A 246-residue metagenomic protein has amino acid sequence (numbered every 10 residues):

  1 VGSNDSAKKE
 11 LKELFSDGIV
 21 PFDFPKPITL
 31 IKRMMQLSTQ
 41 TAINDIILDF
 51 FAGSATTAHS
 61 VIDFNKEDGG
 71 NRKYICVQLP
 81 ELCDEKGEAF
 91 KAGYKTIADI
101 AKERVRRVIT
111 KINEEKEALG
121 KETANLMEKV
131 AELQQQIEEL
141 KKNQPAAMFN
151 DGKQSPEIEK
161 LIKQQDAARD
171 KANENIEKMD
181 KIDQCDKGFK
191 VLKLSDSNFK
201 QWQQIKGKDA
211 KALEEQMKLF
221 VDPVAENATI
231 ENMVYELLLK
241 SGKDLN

Functional and structural regions predicted by a protein language model:
V1-I46, D68-N71, L79-G87: Class I S-adenosyl-L-methionine
G18-P21, I46-F50, E159-D166: N-terminal start-of-chain detector that recognizes signal peptides and the immediate post-cleavage beginning
D23-P27, I43-G53, G93-I97, D183: Secondary-structure capping and boundary motifs in well-ordered enzyme cores
P27, S54-T56, A167-A172: A short linear-motif detector with a strong N-terminal bias
T29-R33, T56-S60, I100, R104: Short amphipathic alpha-helical face segments that pack within enzyme cores and frequently flank/anchor catalytic
I31, D49-F51, K206: Short glycine- and Lys/Arg-enriched binding-loop motifs that mark or flank ligand-binding interfaces
N44-F64, L238: A phosphate-binding catalytic loop at a beta-strand-loop-alpha-helix junction that coordinates phosphoryl groups
D63-N246: PRPP-dependent phosphoribosyltransferase catalytic core
